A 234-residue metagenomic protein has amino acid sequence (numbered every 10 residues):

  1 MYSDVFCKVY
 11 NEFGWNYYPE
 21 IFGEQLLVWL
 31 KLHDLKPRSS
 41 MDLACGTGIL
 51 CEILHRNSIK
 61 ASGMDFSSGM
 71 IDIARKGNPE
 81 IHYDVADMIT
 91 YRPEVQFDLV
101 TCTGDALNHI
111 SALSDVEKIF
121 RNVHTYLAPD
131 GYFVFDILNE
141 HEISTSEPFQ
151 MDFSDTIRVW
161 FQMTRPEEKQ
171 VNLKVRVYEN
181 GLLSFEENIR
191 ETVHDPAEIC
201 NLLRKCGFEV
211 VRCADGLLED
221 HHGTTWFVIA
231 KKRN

Functional and structural regions predicted by a protein language model:
M1-L35: Conserved class I S-adenosyl-L-methionine
M41, G48-T90: Class I SAM-dependent methyltransferase SAM/SAH-binding core
R92-L99: A short acidic, Gly/Pro-enriched loop at the edge of an enzyme's catalytic core that lines a small-molecule cofactor
T103-D105: Residues lining the SAM
N108-I110: A short His-aromatic
E117-P129: A short glycine-rich, Lys/Arg-flanked "PGG" loop and its adjoining helix->strand segment in the class I
V134-L202: SAM-dependent methyltransferase
E198-N234: C-terminal lobe and adjacent flexible extensions of AdoMet/dcAdoMet transferase-like proteins
